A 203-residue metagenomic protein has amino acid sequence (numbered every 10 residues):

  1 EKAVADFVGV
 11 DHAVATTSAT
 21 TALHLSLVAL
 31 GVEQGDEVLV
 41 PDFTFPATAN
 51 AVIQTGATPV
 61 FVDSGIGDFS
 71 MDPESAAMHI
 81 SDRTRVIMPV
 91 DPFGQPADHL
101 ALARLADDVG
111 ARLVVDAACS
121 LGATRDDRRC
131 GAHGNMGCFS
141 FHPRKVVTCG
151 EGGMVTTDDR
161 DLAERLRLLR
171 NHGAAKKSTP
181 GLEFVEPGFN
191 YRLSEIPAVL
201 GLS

Functional and structural regions predicted by a protein language model:
K2-S26, V40-T44, V62-S64: Short loop-beta-helix segment that forms the pyridoxal 5′-phosphate
A5, R104, R129: Conserved catalytic cysteine-centered active-site region of acyl-thioester-dependent Claisen-condensing enzymes
D11-A13, D36-E37, E151-G152: Short active-site oxyanion
A22-L27, T48, V52, G153 (+1 more regions): Buried hydrophobic packing segments
V28-A117, T124: PLP-dependent aminotransferase-like
C119-D126, H133-S203: Active-site region of PLP-dependent enzymes
